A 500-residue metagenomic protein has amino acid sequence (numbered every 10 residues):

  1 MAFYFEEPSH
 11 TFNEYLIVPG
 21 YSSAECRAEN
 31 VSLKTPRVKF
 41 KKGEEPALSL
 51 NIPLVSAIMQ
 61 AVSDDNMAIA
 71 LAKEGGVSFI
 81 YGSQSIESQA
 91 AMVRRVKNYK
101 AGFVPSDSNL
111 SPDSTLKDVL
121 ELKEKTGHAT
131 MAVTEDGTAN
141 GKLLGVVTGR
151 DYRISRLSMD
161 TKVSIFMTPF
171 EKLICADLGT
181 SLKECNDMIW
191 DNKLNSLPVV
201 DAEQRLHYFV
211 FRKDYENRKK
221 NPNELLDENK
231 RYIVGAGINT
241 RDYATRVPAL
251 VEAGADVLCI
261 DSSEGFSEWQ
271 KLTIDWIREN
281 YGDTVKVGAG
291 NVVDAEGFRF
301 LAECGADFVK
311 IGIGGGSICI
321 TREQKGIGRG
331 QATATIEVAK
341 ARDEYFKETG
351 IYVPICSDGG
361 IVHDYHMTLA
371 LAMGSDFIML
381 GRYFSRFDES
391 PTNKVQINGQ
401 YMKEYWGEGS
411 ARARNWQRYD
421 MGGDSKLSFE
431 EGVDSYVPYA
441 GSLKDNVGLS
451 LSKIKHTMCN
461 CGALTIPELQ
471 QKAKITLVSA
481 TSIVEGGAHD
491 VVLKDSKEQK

Functional and structural regions predicted by a protein language model:
M1-Y21, S108-S111, A176-D177, K183-D187 (+3 more regions): Alpha/beta catalytic cores of nucleotide-metabolism and tRNA/nucleoside-modifying enzymes
R27-L50, A57-M59, S88-H128, V133-D136 (+6 more regions): Bateman/CBS regulatory modules and CBS-like beta-alpha motifs in cytosolic regions of diverse proteins
E45-A47, A72, K97, L120-E124 (+7 more regions): Surface-exposed amphipathic alpha-helices with a cationic face
A47-S56, G102-D107, F170, D227-A236 (+3 more regions): Short beta-strand/loop segments at the ligand-binding rim of alpha/beta enzyme cores
N66-I69, Y243-A253, V287, V293-I311 (+1 more regions): Catalytic cores of alpha/beta
K73-S88, A255-S267, D307-K325, I361-K394: Glycine-rich phosphate-binding active-site loops on the catalytic face of alpha/beta enzymes
F79-Q84, S108-L110, T130-A132, C175-D177 (+6 more regions): Catalytic beta/alpha-barrel core
S85-R94, N140, S155-D160, R205-L225 (+5 more regions): Active-site-adjacent beta->alpha loops and helix N-cap segments on the catalytic face of soluble alpha/beta enzymes
